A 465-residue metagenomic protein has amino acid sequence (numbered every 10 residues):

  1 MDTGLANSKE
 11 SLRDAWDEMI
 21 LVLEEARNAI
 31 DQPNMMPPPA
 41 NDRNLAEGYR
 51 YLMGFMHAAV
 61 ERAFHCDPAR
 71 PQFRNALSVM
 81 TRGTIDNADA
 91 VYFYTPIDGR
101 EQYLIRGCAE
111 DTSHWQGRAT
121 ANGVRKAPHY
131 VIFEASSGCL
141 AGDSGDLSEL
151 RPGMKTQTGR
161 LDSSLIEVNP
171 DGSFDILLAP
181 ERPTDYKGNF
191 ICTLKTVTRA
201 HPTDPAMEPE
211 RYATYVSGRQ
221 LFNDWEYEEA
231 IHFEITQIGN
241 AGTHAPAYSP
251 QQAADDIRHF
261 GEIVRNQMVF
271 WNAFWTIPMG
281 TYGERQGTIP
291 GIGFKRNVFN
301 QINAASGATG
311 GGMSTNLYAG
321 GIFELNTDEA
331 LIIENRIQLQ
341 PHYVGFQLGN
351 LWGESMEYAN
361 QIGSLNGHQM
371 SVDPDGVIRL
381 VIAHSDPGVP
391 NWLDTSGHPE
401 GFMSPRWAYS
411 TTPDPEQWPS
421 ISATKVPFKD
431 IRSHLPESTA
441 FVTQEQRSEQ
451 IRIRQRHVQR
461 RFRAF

Functional and structural regions predicted by a protein language model:
M1-F465: A compositional/structural signature for long, glycine/proline-rich flexible linkers and loops on extracytoplasmic
